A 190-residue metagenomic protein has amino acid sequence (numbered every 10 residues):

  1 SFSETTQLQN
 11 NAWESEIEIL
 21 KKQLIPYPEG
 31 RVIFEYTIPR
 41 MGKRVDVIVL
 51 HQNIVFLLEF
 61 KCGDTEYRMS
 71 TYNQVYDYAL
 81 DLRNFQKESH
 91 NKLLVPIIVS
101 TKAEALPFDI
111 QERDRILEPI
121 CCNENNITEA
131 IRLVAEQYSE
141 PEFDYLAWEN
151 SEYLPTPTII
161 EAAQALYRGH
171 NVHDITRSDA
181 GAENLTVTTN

Functional and structural regions predicted by a protein language model:
S1-P155: Accessory nucleic-acid engagement/destabilization modules that flank
E129-N190: Pre-Walker A segment
